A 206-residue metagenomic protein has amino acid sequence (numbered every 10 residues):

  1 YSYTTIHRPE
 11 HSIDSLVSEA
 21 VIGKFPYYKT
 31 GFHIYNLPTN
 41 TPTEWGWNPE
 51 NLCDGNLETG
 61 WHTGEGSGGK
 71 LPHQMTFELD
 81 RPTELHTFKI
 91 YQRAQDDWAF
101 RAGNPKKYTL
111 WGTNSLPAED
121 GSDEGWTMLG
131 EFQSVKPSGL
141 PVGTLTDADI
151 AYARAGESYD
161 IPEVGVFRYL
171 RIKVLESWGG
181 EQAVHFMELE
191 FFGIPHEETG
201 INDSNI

Functional and structural regions predicted by a protein language model:
Y1-Y27: Activation corresponds to long, low-complexity, non-globular regions
Y3-T5, T127-Q133, I206: Short amphipathic beta-strand/extended segments with alternating polar/hydrophobic composition
H7-L16, E44-D123, A155-N205: Aromatic, loop-rich ligand-recognition surfaces of beta-strand-rich domains
S18-G31, G139-L145: N-terminal short leaders/motifs
F25-H33, W61-H62, W126: Tryptophan-centered motif/residue detector
Y28-G46: Flexible, small-residue-rich N-terminal segments that precede or flank a structured functional core
Y35-N36, C53-G55, S134, L140: Amphipathic alpha-helical interaction segments
E124-D160: Extracellular carbohydrate recognition and processing domains and analogous Trp-centered ligand-binding platforms
